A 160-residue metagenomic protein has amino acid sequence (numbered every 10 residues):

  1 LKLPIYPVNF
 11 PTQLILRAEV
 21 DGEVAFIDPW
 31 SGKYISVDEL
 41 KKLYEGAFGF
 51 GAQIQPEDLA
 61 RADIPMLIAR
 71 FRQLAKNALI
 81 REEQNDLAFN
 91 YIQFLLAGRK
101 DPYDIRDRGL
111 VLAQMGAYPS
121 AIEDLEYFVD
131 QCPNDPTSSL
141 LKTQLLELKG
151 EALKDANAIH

Functional and structural regions predicted by a protein language model:
L1-H160: A structural boundary/capping signal
